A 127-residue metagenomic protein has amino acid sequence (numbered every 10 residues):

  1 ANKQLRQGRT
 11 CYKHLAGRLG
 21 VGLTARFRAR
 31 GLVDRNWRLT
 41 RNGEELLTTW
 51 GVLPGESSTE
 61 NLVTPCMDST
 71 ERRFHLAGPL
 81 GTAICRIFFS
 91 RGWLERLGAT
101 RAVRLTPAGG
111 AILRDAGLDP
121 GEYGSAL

Functional and structural regions predicted by a protein language model:
A1-L127: Long, charged, low-complexity, helical-prone intrinsically disordered regions
